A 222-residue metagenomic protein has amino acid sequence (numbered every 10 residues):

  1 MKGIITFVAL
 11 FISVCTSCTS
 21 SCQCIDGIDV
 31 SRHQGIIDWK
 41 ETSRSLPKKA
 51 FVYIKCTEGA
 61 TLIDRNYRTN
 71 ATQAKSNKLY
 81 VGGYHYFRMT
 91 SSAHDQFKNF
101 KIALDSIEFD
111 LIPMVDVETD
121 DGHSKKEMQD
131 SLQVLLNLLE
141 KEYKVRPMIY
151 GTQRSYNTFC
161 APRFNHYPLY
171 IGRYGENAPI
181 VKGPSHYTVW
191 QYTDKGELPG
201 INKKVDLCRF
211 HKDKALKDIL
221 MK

Functional and structural regions predicted by a protein language model:
M1-Q23: Bacterial Sec-dependent N-terminal signal peptides
C18-E58: Boundary/entry segment of secreted carbohydrate-active catalytic domains
Q23-R32, W39, F164-K222: Functionally critical loop-and-helix segments that line ligand-binding/catalytic clefts of soluble enzyme domains
D26-D29, A50-K55, V81-H85, L111-V117 (+3 more regions): Structural recognition of the beta-strand scaffold that forms the well-ordered cores of secreted hydrolase catalytic
D29, C56-T61, Y84-T90, E118-K126: Second-shell loop/turn segments in exported
Q34, S92-D105, G122-L138: Alpha-helical scaffold elements lining the catalytic groove of polysaccharide deacetylases
I37-K48, N66-L79, F100-F109, V181-P184: Acidic (Asp/Glu)-rich catalytic clusters
L111-G183: Catalytic domains of cell-wall/extracellular-matrix polysaccharide-remodeling enzymes, centered on de-N-acetylation
